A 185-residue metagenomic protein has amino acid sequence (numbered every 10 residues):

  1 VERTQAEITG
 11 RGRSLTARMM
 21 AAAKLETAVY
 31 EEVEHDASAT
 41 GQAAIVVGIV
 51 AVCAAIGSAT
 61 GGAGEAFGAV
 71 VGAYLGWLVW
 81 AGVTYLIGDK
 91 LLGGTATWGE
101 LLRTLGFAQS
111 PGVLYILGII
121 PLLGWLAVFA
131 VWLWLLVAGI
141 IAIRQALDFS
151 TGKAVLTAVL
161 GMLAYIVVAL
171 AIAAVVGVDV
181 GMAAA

Functional and structural regions predicted by a protein language model:
E2-T97: Selected alpha-helical membrane-embedding segments in polytopic membrane proteins
M20-A23, T84-A108, G139-I140, R144-T151 (+1 more regions): Membrane-interface segments at transmembrane-helix boundaries
G41-Y85, R103-G139, L156-V180: Hydrophobic alpha-helical transmembrane segments in multi-pass membrane proteins
G181-A185: Short, strongly hydrophobic alpha-helical membrane anchors
